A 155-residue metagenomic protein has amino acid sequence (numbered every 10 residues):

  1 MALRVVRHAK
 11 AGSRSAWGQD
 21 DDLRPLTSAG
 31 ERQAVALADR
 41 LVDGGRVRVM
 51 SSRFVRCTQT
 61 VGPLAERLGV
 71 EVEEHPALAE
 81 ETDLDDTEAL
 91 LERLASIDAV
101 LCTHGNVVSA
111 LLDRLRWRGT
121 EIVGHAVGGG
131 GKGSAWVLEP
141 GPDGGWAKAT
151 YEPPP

Functional and structural regions predicted by a protein language model:
M1-E88, L115, T120-I122, G130-S134 (+1 more regions): Active-site-proximal alpha-helix that buttresses catalytic centers in soluble enzyme cores
R48, V137-E139, T150: Ser/Thr- (and often Asn-) enriched beta-sheet segments in non-cytosolic proteins
L91-W146: Active-site-adjacent alpha-helix immediately C-terminal to a catalytic or transition-state-stabilizing loop
K148-P155: Short, solvent-exposed aromatic-acidic interface loops
